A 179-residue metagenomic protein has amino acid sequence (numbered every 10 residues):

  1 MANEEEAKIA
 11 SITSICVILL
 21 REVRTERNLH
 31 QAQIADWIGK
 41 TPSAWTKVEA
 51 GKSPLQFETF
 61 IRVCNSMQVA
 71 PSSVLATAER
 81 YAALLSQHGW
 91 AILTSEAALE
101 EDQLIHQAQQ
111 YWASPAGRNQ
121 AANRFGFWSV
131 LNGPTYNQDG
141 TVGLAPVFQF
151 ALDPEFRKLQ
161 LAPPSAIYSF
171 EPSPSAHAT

Functional and structural regions predicted by a protein language model:
M1-A2, A76-S114, A166-T179: Short, charged recognition helix plus adjacent turn of helix-turn-helix-like nucleic-acid-binding domains
M1-E26: A short, Lys/Arg-rich alpha-helix, primarily the initiator
A2-N3, A7-I9, Q31-Q33, V69 (+1 more regions): Recognition helices and adjacent regulatory flanks at domain boundaries
I15, E26, K52-L55, S66: Helix-turn-helix/winged-helix DNA-binding modules
V17-W37, R62, G89-A97: Short basic helix-loop element that most often maps to the first helix and adjoining turn of HTH DNA-binding modules
I38-L55: Recognition helix of helix-turn-helix/homeodomain-like DNA-binding domains that insert into the DNA major groove
G39, E58-A76: DNA major-groove recognition helix of helix-turn-helix/homeodomain DNA-binding modules
R118-T179: Mid-protein regulatory/catalytic core that forms ligand/cofactor-binding pockets and protein-protein interaction
